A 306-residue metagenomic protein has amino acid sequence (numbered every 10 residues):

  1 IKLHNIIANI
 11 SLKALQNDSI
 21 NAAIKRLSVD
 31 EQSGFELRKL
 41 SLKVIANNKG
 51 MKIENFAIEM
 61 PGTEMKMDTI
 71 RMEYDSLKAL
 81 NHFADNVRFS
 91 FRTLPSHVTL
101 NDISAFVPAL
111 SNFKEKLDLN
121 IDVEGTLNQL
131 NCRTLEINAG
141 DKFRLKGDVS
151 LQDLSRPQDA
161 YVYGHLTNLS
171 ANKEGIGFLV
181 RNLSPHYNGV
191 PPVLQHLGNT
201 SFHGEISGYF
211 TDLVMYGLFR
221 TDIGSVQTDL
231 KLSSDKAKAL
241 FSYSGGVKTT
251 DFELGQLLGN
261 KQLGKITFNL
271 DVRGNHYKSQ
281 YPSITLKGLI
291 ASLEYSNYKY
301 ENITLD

Functional and structural regions predicted by a protein language model:
I1-K142, S155-D306: Extended amphipathic, helix-rich lipid-handling scaffolds
D148-V149, L232: Conserved two-metal-ion catalytic palm core of "right-hand" nucleic acid polymerases, unifying RNA-dependent RNA
